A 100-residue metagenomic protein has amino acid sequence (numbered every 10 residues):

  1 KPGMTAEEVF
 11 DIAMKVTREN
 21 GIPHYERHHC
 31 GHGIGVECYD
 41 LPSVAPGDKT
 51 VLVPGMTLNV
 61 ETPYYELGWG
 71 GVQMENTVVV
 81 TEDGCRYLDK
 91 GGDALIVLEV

Functional and structural regions predicted by a protein language model:
K1-V100: Active-site neighborhoods and metal-handling regions in enzymes and metal-associated proteins
